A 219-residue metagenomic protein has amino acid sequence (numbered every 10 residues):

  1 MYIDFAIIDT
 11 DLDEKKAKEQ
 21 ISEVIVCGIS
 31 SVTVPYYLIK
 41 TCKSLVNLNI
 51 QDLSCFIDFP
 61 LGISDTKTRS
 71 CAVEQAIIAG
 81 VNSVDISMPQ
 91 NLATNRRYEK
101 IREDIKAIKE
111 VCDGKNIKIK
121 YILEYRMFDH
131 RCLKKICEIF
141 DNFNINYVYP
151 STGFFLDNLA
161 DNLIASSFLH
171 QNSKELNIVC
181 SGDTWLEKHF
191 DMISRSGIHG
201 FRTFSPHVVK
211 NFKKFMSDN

Functional and structural regions predicted by a protein language model:
M1-I7, S30-V34, Q51-F59, N82-I86 (+4 more regions): Hydrophobic faces of well-ordered beta-strands that scaffold small-molecule active sites in alpha/beta enzyme cores
M1-I78, K135, I139: Conserved N-terminal beta1-alpha1 strand-loop-helix module at the mouth
M1-K15, S167-V179, L186-N219: Alpha/beta catalytic cores of nucleotide-metabolism and tRNA/nucleoside-modifying enzymes
V34-D52, S64-T68, N91-C112, F128-L133 (+3 more regions): Active-site-adjacent beta->alpha loops and helix N-cap segments on the catalytic face of soluble alpha/beta enzymes
F59-P60, A79-A93, N142-L159, D183-T184 (+1 more regions): Glycine-rich phosphate-binding active-site loops on the catalytic face of alpha/beta enzymes
S64-I78, F128-I139, L169-C180, T184-F201: Catalytic cores of alpha/beta
E110-D113, K134-I145: Short, electropositive alpha-helical surface patch
